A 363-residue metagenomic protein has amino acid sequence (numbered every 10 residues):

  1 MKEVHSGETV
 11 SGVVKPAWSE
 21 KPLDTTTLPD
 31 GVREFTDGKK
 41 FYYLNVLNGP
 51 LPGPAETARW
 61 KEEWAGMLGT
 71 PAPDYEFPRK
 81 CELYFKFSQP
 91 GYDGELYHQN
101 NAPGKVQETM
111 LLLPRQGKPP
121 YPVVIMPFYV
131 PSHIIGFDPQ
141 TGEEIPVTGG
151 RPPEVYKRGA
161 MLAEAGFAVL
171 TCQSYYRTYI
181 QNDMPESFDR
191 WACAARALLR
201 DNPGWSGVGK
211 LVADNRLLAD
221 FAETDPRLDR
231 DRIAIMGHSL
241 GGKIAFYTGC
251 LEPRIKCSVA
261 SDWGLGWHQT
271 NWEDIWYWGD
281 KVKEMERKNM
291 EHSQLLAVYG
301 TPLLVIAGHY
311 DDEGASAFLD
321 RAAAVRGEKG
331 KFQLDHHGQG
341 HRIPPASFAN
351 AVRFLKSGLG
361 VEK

Functional and structural regions predicted by a protein language model:
M1-Y92: N-terminal targeting or regulatory segments adjacent to alpha/beta-hydrolase or S9 domains
K39-K40, H309-D311, Q339-G340: Acidic beta-to-alpha connecting loop that harbors the catalytic carboxylate
A72-K118: N-terminal cap/lid segment of alpha/beta-hydrolase-fold proteins
P122, P127-Y129, A307: The conserved beta1-alpha1 loop
P127-A213, E223, T270-W272: Cap/lid segment of the alpha/beta-hydrolase catalytic domain
R216-R287: Primarily recognizes the serine-hydrolase "nucleophile elbow" in alpha/beta-hydrolase and SGNH/GDSL folds
C257, W267-G327: The feature captures the conserved acid-bearing segment of alpha/beta-hydrolase catalytic domains
G327-K363: C-terminal catalytic histidine-bearing segment of alpha/beta-hydrolase fold enzymes
